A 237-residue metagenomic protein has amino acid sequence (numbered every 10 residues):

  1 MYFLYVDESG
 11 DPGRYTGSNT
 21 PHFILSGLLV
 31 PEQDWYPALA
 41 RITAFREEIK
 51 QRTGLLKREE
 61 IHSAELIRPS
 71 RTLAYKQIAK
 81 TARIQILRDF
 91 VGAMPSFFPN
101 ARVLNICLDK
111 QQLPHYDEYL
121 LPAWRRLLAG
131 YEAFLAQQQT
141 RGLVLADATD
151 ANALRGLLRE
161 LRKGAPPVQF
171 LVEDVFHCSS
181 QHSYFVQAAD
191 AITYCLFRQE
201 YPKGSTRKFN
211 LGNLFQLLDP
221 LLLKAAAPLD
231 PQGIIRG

Functional and structural regions predicted by a protein language model:
M1-G237: Phosphate-ester processing/binding pockets and catalytic centers
